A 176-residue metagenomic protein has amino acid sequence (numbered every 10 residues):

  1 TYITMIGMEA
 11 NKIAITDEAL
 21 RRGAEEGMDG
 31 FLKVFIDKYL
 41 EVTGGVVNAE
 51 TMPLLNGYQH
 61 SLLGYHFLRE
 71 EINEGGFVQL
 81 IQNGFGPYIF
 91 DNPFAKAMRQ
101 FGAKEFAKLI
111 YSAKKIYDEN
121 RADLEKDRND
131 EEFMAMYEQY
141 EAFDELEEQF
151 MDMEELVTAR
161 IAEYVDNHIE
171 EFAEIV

Functional and structural regions predicted by a protein language model:
T1-G7: Short, Lys/Arg-enriched N-terminal segments with co-localized hydrophobic residues within the first ~10-30 amino acids
G7-E74, V78, Q82-F90, A97-V176: Extended, alpha-helix-rich binding/interface surfaces that flank or overlap catalytic cores and mediate recognition
